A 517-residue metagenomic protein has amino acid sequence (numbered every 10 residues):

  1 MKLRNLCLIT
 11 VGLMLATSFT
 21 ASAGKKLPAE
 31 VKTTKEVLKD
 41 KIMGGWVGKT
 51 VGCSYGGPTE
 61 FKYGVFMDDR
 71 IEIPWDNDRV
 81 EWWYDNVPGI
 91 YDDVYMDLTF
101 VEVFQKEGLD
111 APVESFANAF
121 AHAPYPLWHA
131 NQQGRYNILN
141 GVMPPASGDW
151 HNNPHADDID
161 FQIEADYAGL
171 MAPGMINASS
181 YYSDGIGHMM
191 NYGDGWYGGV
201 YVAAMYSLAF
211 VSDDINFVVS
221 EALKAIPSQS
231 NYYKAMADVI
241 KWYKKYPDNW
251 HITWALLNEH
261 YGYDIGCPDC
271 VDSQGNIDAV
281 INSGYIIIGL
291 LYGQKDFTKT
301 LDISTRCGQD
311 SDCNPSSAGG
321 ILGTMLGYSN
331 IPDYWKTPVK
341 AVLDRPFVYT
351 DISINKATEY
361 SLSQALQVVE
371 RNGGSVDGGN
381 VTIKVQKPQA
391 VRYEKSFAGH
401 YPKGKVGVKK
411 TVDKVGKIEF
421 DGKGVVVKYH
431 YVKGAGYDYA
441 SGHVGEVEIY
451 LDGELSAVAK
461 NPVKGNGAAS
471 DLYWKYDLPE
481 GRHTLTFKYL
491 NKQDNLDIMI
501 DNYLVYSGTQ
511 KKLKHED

Functional and structural regions predicted by a protein language model:
M1-K26: Bacterial Sec-dependent N-terminal signal peptides
T33, I138, S147-A156, Y167-M175 (+2 more regions): Accessory "access/gating" subregions that flank catalytic or transport cores
T33-G56: Mature N-terminal segment immediately following signal peptide/propeptide cleavage in secreted/periplasmic
Y55, K62, F66-P74, D194 (+3 more regions): Catalytic phosphate/nucleotide-handling subdomain of diverse soluble enzymes
P58-P88, V94-D97, V113-W128: Active-site-surrounding "flap" and adjacent substrate/cofactor-binding loops of secreted or lumenal enzymes, prototyped
D93, L98, E102-G108, N355-K409: C-terminal domain-closing interface element
G108-D160, L170: Extracytoplasmic mature domains of secreted/periplasmic and thylakoid-lumen proteins
G378-D517: Glycan-recognition surfaces in beta-rich domains, encompassing non-catalytic CBMs and lectin-like receptor-binding
